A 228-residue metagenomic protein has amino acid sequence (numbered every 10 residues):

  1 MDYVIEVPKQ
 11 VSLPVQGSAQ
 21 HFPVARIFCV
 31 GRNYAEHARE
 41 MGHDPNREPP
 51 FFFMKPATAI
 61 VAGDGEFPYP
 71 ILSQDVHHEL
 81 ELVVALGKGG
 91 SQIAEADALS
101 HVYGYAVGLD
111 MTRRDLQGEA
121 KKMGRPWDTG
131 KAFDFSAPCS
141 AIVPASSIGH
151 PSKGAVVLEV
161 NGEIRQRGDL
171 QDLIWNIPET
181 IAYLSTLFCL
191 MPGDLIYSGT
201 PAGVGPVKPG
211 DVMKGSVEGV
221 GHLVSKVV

Functional and structural regions predicted by a protein language model:
M1-I93, D97-S100: Extended, compositionally biased flexible segments
D2-H21, N33, H37-N46, R114-V228: Catalytic-pocket segment enriched in acidic/His residues
N46, Y105-V107: A short, gly/pro- and small-residue-rich
F53-K55, A62, H78, V107 (+3 more regions): General beta-strand structural signal in soluble alpha/beta enzymes
P68-Y69, D97-V102, K121-G124, V157-E159: Short intrinsically disordered coil segments
E81-A85, A106, V157: Residues embedded in well-ordered beta-strands
